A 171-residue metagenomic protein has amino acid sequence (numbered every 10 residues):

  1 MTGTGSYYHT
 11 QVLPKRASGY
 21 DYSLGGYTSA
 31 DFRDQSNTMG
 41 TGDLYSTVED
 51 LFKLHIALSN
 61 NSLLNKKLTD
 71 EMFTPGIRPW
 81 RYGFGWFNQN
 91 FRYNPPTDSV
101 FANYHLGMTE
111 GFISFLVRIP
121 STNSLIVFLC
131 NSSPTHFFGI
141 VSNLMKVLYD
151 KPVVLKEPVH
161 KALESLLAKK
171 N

Functional and structural regions predicted by a protein language model:
M1-G19, L63: Active-site helix/loop module of the DD-peptidase/beta-lactamase fold, centered on the serine-lysine SxxK catalytic
L24-N171: Catalytic loop of the DD-peptidase/beta-lactamase superfamily, centered on the K-T-G motif and neighboring
